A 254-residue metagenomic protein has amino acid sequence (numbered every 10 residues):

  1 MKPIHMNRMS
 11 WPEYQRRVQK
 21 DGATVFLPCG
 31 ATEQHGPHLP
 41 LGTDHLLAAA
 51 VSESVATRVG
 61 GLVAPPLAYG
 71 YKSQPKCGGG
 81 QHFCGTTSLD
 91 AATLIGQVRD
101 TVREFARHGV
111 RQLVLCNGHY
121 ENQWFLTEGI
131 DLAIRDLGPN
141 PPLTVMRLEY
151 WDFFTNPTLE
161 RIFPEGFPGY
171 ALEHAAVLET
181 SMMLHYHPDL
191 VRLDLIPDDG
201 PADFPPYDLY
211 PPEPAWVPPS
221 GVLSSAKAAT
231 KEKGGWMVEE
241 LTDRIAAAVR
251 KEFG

Functional and structural regions predicted by a protein language model:
M1-L113, G118-G254: Extended, histidine- and acidic-residue-enriched regions that form the cofactor-binding/catalytic faces
